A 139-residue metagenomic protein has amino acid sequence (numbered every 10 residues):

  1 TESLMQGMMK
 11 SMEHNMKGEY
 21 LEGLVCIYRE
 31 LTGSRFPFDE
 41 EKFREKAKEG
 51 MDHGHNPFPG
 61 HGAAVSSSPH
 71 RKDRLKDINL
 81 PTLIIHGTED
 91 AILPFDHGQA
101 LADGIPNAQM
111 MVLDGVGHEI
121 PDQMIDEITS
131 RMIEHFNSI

Functional and structural regions predicted by a protein language model:
E2-D73, L80, A100: Alpha/beta-hydrolase
K76, D103-G104: Solvent-exposed polar/charged
I78, I84-H86, D90: Short beta-strand/loop motif that positions the catalytic acidic residue of the alpha/beta-hydrolase fold
N79-L80, N107: Active-site acidic short loop of glycosyltransferases
I84, G98-L101, M110: Hydrophobic packing within well-folded, soluble alpha/beta domains
H86, H97, H118: Histidine-centered active-site/metal-ligand motif
A91-H97: Conserved alpha/beta-hydrolase "acid-adjacent" motif
N107-I139: Catalytic active-site module of serine/aspartate enzymes centered on a nucleophile-bearing elbow/loop
